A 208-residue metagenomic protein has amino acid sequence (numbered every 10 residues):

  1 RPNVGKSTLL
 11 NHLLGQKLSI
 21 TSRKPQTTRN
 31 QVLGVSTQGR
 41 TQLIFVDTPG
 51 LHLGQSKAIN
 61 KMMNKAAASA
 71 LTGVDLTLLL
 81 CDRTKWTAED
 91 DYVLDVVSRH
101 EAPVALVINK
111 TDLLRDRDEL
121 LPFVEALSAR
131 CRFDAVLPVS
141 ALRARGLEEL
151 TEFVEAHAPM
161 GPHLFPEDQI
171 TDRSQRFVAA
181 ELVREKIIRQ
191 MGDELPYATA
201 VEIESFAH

Functional and structural regions predicted by a protein language model:
R1-L76: Conserved G1/Walker A P-loop phosphate-binding module
N11, T48, L78-L80, A105-N109 (+1 more regions): Short beta-strands and strand-loop turn motifs
L14, L18, S22, L33 (+13 more regions): Signal for well-folded cores of large energy- and translation-related assemblies
P25-T27, P49-H52, R83-T87, T111-L114 (+2 more regions): Conserved nucleotide-binding/hydrolysis micro-motifs of P-loop NTPases
Q26-N30, N60, N64-A67, L71 (+6 more regions): Amphipathic alpha-helical transducer elements in NTP-driven molecular machines
T37-Q42, M62-V136, A207-H208: Conserved C-terminal guanine-recognition region of P-loop GTPase G domains, centered on the G4
P103-A105, D112-T171, Q175: Canonical P-loop GTPase G-domain recognition
Q175-H208: P-loop NTP-binding site
